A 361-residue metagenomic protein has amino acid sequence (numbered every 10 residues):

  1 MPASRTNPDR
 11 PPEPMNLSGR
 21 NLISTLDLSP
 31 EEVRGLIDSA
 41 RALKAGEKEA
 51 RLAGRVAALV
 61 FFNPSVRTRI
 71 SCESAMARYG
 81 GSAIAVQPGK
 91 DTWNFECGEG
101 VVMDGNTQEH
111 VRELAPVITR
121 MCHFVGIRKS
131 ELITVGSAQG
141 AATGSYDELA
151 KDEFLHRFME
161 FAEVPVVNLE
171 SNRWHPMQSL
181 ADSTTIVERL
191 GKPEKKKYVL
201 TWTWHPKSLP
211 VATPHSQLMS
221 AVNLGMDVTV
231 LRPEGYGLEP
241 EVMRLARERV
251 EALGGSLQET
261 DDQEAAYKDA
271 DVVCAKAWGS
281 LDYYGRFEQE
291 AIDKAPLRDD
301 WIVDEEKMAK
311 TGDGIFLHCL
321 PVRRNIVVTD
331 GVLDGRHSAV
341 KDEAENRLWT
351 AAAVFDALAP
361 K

Functional and structural regions predicted by a protein language model:
P2-S74, G89, W174: Positively charged, low-complexity intrinsically disordered leader regions
R51-A57, E194-K196, D313: Phosphate-coordination loops involved in phosphoryl transfer and adenosine-cofactor binding
L52-L59, V66-V187: Phosphate/diphosphate ligand-binding glycine-rich loop within oxidoreductases
F62-G80, V187-A275: Glycine-rich phosphate/diphosphate-binding loop of Rossmann-like nucleotide-binding domains
V135-E148, K207-V211, S280-D300: Glycine/threonine-rich flexible loop motifs
E248-G331: Rossmann-like adenosine-cofactor binding region
D313-K361: Adenosine-phosphate binding glycine-rich loop
